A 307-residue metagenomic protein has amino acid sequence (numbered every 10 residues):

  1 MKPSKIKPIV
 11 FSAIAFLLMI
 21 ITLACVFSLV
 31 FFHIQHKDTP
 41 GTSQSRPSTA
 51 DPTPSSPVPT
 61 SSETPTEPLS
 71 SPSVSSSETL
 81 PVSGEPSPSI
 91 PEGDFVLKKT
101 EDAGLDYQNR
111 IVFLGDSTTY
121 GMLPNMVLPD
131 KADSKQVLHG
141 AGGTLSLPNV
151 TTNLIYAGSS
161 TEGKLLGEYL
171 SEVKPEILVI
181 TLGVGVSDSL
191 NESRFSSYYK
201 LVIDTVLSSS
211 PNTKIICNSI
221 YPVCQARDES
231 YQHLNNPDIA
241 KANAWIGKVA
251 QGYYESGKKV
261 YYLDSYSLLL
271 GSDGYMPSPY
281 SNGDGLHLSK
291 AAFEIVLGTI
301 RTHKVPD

Functional and structural regions predicted by a protein language model:
M1-L114, T118-P124: N-terminal secretory targeting modules
G104-S197: Conserved SGNH/GDSL esterase-like catalytic core that processes O-acyl groups on lipids and polysaccharides
Y107-R110, D133, V173-L178, S210-I216 (+1 more regions): Loop/turn elements at helix/coil->beta-strand transitions in domains of secreted/extracellular proteins
M122, S187-E192, C224-Q232, L270-G274: Extracytoplasmic/secreted cell-surface and envelope-processing proteins
T181-G185, L207-A240: Active-site segments of SGNH/GDSL-like serine hydrolases that catalyze O-acetyl group transfer/hydrolysis on lipids
Y199-D204, N243, G247: Generic structural signal for well-ordered alpha-helices, preferentially at hydrophobic/aromatic core positions
C224-S265, L286, A291: Substrate-gating cap/lid alpha-helix
Y280-D307: Histidine-centered active-site loop/cap adjacent to the catalytic His in serine esterases/O-acetyl transfer systems
